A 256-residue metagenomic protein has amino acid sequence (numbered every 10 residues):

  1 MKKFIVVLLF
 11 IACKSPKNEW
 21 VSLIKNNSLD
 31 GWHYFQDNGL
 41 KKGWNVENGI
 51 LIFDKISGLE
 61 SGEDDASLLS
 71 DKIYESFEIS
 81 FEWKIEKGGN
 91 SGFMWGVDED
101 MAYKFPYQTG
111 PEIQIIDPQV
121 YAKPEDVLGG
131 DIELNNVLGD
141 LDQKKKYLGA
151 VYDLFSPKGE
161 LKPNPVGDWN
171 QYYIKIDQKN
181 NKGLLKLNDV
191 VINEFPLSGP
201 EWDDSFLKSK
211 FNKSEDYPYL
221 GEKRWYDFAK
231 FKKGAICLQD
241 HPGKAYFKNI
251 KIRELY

Functional and structural regions predicted by a protein language model:
K2-K3, K248: A general lysine-centric signal
K3-A12: Sec-dependent N-terminal signal peptides
C13-Y256: Carbohydrate-interacting regions of secretory-pathway proteins
